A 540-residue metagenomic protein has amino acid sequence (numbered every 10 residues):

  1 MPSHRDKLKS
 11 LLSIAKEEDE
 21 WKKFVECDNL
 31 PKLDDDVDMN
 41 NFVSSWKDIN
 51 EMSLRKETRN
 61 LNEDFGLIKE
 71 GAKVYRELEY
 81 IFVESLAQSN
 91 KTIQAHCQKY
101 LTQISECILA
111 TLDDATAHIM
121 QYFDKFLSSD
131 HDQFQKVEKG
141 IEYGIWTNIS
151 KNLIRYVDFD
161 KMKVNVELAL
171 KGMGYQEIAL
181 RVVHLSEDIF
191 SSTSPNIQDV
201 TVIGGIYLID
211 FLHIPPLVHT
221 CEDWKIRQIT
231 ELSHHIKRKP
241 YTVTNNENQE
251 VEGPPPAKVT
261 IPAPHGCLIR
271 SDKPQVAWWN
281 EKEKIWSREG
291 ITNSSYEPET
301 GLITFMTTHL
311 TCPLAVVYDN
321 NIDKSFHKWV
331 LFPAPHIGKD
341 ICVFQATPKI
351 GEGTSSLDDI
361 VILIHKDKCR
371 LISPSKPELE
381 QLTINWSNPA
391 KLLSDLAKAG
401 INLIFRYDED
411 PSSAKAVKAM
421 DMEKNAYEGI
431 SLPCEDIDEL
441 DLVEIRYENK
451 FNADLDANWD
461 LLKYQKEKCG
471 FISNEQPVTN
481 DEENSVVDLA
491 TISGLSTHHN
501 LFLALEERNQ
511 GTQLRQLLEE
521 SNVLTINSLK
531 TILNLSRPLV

Functional and structural regions predicted by a protein language model:
M1-V540: Proteolytic cleavage junctions
